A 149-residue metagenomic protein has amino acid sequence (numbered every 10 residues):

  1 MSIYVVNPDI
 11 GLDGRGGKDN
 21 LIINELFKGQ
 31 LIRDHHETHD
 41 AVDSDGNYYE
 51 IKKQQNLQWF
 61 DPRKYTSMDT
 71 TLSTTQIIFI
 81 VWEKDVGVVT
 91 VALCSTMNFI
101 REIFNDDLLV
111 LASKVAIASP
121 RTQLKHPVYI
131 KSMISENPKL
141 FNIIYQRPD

Functional and structural regions predicted by a protein language model:
M1-D149: Nucleic-acid endonuclease domains
